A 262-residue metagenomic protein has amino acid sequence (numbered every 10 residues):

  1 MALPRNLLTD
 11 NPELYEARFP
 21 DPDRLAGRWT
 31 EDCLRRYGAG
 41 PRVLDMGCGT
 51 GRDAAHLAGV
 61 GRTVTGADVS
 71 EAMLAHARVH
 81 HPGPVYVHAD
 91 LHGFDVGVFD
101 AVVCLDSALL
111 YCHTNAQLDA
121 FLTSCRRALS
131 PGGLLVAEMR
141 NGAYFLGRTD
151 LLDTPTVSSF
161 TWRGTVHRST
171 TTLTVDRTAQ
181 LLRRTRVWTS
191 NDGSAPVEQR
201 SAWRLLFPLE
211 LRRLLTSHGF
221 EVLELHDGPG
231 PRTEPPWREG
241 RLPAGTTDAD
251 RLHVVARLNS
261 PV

Functional and structural regions predicted by a protein language model:
M1-G40: Conserved class I S-adenosyl-L-methionine
G40-G49: Conserved class I S-adenosyl-L-methionine
G51-G93: Class I SAM-dependent methyltransferase SAM/SAH-binding core
H92-A101: A short acidic, Gly/Pro-enriched loop at the edge of an enzyme's catalytic core that lines a small-molecule cofactor
D100-A116: A short SAM/SAH-binding and catalytic strip from SAM-dependent methyltransferases
D119-P131: A short glycine-rich, Lys/Arg-flanked "PGG" loop and its adjoining helix->strand segment in the class I
V136-R213: SAM-dependent methyltransferase
L205-V262: C-terminal lobe and adjacent flexible extensions of AdoMet/dcAdoMet transferase-like proteins
